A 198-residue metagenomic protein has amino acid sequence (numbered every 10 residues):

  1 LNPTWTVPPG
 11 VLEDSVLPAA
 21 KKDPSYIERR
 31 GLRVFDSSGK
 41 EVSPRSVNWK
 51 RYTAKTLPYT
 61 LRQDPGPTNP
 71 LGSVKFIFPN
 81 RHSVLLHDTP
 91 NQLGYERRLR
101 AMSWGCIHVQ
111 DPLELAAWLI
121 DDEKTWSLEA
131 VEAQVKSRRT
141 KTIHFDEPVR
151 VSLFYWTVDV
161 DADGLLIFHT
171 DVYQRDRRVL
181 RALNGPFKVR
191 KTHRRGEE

Functional and structural regions predicted by a protein language model:
L1-E198: Well-ordered beta-sheet/strand-loop patches within structured domains
